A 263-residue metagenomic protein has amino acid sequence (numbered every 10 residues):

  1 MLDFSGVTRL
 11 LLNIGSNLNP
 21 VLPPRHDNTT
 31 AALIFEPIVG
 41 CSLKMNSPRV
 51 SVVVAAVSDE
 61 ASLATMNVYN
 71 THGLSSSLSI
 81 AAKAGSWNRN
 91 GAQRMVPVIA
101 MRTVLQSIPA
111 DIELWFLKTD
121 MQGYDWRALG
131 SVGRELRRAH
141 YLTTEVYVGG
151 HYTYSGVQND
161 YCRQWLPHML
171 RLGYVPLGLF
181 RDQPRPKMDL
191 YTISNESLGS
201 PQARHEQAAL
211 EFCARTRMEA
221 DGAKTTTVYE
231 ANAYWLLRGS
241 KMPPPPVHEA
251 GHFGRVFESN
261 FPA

Functional and structural regions predicted by a protein language model:
M1, P262-A263: Universal eukaryotic N-terminal targeting presequences
M1-H72, S79-N88, V146-Y152: SAM cofactor-binding core of SAM-dependent methyltransferases, primarily the Rossmann-like beta-alpha-beta module
T29-I34, V104-P262: Conserved acidic-Pro-Pro-aromatic motif
V53-A55, M95-V98, K118: Conserved residues in the N-terminal Rossmann fold of short-chain dehydrogenase/reductase
T65-V68, P97, Y234-L237: Short, well-ordered beta-strand micro-motif
H72-S76, P243-P244: Short, charged/polar, Gly/Pro-enriched secondary-structure boundary elements
A81-N90, R217-K224: Short, P/G- and charge-enriched loop/turn segments at secondary-structure junctions
